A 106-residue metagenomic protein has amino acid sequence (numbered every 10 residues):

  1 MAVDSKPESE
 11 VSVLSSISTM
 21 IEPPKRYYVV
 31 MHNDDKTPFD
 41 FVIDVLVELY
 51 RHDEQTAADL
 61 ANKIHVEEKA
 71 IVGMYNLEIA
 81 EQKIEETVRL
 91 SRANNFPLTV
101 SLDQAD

Functional and structural regions predicted by a protein language model:
M1-D106: Terminal domain-initiation and capping elements
